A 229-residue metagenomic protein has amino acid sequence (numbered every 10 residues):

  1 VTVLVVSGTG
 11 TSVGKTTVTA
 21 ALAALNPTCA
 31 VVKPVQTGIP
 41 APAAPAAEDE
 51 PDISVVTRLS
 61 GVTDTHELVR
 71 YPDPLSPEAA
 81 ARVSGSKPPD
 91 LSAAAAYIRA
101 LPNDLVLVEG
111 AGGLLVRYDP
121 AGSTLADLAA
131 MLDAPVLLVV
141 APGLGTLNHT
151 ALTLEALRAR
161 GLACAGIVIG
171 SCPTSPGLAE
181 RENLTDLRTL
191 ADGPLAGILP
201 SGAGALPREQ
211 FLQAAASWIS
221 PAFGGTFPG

Functional and structural regions predicted by a protein language model:
V5-T19: Glycine-rich phosphate-binding P-loop
T17-P88, Y97-A100: N-terminal phosphate/diphosphate-binding loop that engages ATP/GTP or pyrophosphate donors across diverse enzyme folds
T19-A23, L125-A129, N148-A159: Histidine-anchored nucleotide/phosphate-binding helix
V32-K33, L137-V140, A165-S171: Short internal beta-strands
P77-Y118, A126: Phosphate-binding/switch loop-helix module in NTP-utilizing enzymes
D119-D127, A151-L154, E180-T185: Charged helix-capping and loop-helix junction motifs
D119-G143: Inter-motif core of Ras-like GTPase G domains
E155-G229: C-terminal lobe/tail of nucleotide-utilizing enzymes
